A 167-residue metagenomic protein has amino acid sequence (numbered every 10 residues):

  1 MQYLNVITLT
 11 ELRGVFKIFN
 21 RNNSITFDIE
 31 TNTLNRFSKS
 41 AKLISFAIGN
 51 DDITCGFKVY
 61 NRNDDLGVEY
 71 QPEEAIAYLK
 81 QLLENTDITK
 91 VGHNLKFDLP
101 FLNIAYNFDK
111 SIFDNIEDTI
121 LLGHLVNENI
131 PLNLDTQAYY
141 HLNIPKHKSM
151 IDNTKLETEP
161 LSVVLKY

Functional and structural regions predicted by a protein language model:
M1-I29, T33, F46, P72-A75: N-terminal accessory regions of nucleic-acid-interacting proteins
Q2-N5, N35, K39-I44, I48-Y167: Active-site-proximal helix-loop-helix substrate-binding element of RNase H-like nuclease domains
